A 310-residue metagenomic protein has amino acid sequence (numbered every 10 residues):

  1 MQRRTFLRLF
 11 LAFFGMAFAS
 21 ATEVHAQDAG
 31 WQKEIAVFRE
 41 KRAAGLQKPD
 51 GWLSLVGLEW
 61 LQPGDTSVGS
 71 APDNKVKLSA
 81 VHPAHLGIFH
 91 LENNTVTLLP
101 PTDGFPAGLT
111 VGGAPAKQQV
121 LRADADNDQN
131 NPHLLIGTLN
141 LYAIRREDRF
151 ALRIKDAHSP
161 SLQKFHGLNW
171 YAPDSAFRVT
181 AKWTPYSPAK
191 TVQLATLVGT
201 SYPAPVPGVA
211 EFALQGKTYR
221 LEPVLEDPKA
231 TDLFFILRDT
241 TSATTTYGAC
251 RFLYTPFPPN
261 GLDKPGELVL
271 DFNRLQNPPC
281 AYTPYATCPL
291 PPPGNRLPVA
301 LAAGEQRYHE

Functional and structural regions predicted by a protein language model:
R3-L7: N-terminal export leaders
F10-A19: Bacterial N-terminal signal peptides
A19-A26: Boundary at the C-terminal end of the N-terminal hydrophobic targeting segment
Q27-E59: N-terminal pre-domain segments of enzymes
L55, W60-Q129, G261: Forkhead-associated
L135-Y202: Surface-exposed beta-loop interaction hotspot
G167-L168, T240-S242, G266-V269, N273-E310: Extended, aromatic/histidine-rich regions of cofactor-dependent oxidoreductases associated with respiratory
K182-S242, Y247: Flexible, glycine-rich surface segments
